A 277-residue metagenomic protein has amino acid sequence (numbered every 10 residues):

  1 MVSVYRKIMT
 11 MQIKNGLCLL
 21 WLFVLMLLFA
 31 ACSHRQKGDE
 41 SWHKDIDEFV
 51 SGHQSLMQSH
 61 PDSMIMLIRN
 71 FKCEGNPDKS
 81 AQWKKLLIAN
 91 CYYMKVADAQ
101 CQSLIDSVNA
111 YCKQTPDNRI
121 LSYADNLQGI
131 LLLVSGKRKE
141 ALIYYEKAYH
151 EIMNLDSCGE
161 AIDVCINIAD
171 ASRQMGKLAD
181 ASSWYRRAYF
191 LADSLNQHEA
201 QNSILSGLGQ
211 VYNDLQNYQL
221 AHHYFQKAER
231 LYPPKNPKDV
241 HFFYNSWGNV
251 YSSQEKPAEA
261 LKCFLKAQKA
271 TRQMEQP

Functional and structural regions predicted by a protein language model:
V2-V4, I8, A31-P277: A "functional boundary" signal
V4-L20: Bacterial N-terminal signal peptides that target proteins for export
L20-L28: Bacterial N-terminal signal peptides
